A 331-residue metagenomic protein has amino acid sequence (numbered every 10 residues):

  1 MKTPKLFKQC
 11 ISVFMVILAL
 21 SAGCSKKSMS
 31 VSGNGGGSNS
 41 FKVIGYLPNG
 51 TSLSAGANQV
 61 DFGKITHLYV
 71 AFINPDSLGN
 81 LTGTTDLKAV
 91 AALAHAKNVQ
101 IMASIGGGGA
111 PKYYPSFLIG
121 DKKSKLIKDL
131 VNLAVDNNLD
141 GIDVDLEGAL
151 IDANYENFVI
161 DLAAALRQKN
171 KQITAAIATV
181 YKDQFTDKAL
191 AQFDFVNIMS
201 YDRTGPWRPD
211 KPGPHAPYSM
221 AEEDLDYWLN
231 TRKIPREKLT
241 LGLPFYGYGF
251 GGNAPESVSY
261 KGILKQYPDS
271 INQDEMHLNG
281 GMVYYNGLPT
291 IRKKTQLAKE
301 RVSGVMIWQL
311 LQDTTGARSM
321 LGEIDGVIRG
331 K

Functional and structural regions predicted by a protein language model:
K2-I11: Bacterial N-terminal signal peptides that target proteins for export
L20-G23: C-terminal motif of bacterial Sec signal peptides marking the signal peptidase cleavage site
S25-K27: Bacterial signal peptide processing site
M29-A134, G213-P214, Y218, D226 (+1 more regions): Glycan-recognition patch characteristic of GH18 chitinases/ENGases and related GlcNAc/peptidoglycan-binding proteins
L47-N49, F72, A103-G107, L146-G148 (+4 more regions): A cross-domain feature marking catalytic cores of carbohydrate-active enzymes and several ubiquitous metabolic/repair
L68, A103, V144, V196 (+3 more regions): Conserved, mostly hydrophobic/aromatic
L78-T85, K128, G148-Y267: Substrate-binding surface in catalytic domains of secreted glycosidases
R236-R301, G322-K331: Glycan-binding loop/region signatures in secreted carbohydrate-active enzymes
